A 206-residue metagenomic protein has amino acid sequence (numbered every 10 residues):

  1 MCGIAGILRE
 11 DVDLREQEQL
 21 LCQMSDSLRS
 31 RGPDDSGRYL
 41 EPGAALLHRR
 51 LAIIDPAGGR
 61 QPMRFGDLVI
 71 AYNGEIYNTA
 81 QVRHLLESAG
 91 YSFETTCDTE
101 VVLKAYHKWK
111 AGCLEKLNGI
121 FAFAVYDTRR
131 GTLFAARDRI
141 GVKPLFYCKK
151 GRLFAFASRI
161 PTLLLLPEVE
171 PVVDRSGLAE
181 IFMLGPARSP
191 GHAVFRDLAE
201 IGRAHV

Functional and structural regions predicted by a protein language model:
M1-R203: Cysteine-centered catalytic environments shared across enzyme families
